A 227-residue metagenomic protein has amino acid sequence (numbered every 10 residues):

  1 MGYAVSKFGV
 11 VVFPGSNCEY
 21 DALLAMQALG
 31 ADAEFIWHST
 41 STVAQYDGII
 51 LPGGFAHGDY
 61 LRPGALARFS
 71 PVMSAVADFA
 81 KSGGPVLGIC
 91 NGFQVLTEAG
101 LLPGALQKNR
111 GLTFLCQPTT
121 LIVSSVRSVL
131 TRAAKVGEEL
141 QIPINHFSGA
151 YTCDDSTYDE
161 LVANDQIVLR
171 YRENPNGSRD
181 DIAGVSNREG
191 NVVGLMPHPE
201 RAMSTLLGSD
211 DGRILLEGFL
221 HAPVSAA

Functional and structural regions predicted by a protein language model:
M1-I89, T97-L115, I122, C153-E160 (+2 more regions): N-terminal beta1-alpha1 cap of cysteine-dependent amidohydrolase-like domains
S6, K135-E139, N187-V192: Beta-strand-turn-beta hairpins that frame and shape the catalytic cleft of phosphate-ester-processing enzymes
P85-V86, Q141, V193: Residue-level marker of motif borders
G92: N-terminal Rossmann-like NAD(P)+-binding domain of SDR-like oxidoreductases, especially those catalyzing
L101-D181: Pocket-forming structural segment of enzyme catalytic cores
G184, N191-G194, L207: Domain-length cofactor-binding catalytic modules of enzymes
L195-P199: Glycine-rich phosphate-binding loops of nucleotide-dependent enzymes
